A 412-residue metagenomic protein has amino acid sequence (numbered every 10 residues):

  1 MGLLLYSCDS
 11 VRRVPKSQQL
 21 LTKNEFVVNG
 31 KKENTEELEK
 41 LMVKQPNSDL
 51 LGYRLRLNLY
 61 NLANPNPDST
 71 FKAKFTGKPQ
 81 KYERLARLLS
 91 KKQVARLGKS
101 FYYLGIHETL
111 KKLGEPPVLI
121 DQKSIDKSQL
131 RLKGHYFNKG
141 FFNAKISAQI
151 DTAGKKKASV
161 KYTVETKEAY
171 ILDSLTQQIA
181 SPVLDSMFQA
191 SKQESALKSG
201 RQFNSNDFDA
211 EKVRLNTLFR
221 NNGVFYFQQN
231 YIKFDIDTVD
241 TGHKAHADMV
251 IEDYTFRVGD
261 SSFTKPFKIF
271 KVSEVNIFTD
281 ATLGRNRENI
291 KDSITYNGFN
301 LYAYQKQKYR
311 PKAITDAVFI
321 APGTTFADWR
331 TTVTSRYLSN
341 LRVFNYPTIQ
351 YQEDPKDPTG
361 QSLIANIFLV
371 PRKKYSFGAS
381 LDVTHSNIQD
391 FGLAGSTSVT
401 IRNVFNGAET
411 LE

Functional and structural regions predicted by a protein language model:
L4-S7: C-terminal motif of bacterial Sec signal peptides marking the signal peptidase cleavage site
D9-N340: Interaction-mediating elements
L184-M187, Q307-K308, T324-E412: Gram-negative/organellar outer-membrane beta-barrel architecture
